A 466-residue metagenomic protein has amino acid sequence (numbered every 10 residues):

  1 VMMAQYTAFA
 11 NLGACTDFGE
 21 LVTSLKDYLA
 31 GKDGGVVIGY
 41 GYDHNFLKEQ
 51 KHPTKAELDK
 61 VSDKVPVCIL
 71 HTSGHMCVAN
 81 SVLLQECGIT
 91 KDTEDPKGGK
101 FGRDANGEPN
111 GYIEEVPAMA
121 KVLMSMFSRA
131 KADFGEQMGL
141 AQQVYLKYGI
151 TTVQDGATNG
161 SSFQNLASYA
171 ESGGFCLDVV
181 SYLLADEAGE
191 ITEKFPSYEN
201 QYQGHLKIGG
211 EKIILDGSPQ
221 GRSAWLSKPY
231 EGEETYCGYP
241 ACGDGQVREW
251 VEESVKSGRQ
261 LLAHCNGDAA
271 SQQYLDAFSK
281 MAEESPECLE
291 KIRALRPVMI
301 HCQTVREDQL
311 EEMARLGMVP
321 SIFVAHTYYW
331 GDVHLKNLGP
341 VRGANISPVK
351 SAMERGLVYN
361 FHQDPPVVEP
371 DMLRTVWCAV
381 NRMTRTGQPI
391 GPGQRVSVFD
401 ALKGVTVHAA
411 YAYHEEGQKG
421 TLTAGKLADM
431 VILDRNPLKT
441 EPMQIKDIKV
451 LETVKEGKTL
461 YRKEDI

Functional and structural regions predicted by a protein language model:
V1, H205-S223, M318-Y328: Non-cysteine beta-strand/loop elements that form the S-adenosyl-L-methionine
V1-K194, I213-A270, E287, K291 (+5 more regions): Divalent metal-binding segments
Y28, V144, Y411-A412, L460: Short alpha-helical functional segments enriched in proximate histidine and acidic residues
H44, G74-H75, L83-L84, N106 (+12 more regions): Short, glycine-/Ser/Thr-/acidic-enriched flexible segments
K97, L206-K207, H414-E415, K446-D447: Short, small/polar residue-rich loop motifs at catalytic or cofactor-binding pockets
C176-K212, R296-E307, V333-Y359: Phosphate/diphosphate-binding loops
E252-L261, A269-P297, E307-M318, I322-K439 (+2 more regions): His/Asp/Glu-enriched, well-ordered alpha-helical/loop segment that forms or immediately abuts the divalent-metal
